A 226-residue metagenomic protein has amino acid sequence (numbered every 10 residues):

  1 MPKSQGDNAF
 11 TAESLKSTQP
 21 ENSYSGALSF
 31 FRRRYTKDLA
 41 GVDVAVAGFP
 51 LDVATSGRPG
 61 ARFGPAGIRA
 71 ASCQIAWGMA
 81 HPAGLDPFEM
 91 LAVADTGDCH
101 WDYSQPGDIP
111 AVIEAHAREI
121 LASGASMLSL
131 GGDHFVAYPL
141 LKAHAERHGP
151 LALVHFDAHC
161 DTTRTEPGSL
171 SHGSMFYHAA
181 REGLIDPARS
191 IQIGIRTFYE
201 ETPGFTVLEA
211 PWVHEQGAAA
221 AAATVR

Functional and structural regions predicted by a protein language model:
P2-R226: Conserved alpha-helical scaffold segments that buttress catalytic/binding sites
